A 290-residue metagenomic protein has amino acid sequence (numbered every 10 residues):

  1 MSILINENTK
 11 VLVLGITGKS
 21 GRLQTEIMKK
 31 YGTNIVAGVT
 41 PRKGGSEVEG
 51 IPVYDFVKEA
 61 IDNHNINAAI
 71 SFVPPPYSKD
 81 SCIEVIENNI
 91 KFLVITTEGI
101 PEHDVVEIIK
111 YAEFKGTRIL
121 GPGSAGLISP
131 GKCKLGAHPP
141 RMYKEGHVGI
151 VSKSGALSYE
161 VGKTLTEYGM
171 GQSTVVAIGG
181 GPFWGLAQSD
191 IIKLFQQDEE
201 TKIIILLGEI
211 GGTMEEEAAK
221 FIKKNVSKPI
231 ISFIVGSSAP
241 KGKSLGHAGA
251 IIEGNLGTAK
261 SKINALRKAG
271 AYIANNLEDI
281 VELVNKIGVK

Functional and structural regions predicted by a protein language model:
M1-K290: Catalytic-core regions of core metabolic enzymes, especially those transforming organic acids/acyl-group intermediates
